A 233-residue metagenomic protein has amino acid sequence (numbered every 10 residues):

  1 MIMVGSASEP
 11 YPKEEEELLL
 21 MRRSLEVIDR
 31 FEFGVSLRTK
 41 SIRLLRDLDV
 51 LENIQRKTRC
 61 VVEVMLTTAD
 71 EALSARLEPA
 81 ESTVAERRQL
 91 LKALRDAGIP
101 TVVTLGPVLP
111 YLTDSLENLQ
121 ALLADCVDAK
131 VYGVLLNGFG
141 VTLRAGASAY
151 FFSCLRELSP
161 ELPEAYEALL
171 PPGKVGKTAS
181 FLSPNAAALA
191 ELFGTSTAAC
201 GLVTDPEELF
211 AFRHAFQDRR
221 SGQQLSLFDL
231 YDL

Functional and structural regions predicted by a protein language model:
M1-Y166: Conserved AdoMet/S-adenosylmethionine-binding subsite of the radical SAM
E117-L233: Auxiliary Fe-S-binding modules of radical SAM enzymes
